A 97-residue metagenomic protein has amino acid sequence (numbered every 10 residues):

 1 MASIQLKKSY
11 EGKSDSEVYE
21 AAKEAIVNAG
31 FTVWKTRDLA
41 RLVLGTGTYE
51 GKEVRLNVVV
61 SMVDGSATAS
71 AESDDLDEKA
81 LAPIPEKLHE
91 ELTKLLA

Functional and structural regions predicted by a protein language model:
M1-A97: Ser/Thr-rich, low-complexity intrinsically disordered terminal regions
